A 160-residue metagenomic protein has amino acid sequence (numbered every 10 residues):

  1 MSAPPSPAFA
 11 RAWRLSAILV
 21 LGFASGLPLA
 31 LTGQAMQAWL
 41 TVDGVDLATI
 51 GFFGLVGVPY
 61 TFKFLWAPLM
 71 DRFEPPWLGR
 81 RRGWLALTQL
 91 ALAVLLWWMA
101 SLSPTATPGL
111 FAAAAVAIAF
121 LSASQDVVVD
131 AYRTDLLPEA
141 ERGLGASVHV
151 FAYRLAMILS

Functional and structural regions predicted by a protein language model:
P5-Y60: Helix-loop boundary and gating motifs at the non-cytosolic
L29, T61, A117-V129: Core transmembrane helices of Major Facilitator Superfamily
M36, S122-L137: Intracellular juxtamembrane helix-capping segments at the cytosolic ends of symmetry-related transmembrane helices
L47-A48, G79, E139-H149: Loop-to-transmembrane helix entry/capping segments in MFS-fold secondary transporters and related SLC/MFSD carriers
Y60-K63, G143-S160: Glycine-rich segments within core transmembrane alpha-helices of 12-TM secondary carriers
R72-Q89: Cytoplasmic membrane-interface "Motif A"-like loop-to-helix N-cap segments of 12-TM Major Facilitator Superfamily
L85-A106: C-terminal ends and interior cores of transmembrane alpha-helices in multi-pass membrane transporters/permeases
